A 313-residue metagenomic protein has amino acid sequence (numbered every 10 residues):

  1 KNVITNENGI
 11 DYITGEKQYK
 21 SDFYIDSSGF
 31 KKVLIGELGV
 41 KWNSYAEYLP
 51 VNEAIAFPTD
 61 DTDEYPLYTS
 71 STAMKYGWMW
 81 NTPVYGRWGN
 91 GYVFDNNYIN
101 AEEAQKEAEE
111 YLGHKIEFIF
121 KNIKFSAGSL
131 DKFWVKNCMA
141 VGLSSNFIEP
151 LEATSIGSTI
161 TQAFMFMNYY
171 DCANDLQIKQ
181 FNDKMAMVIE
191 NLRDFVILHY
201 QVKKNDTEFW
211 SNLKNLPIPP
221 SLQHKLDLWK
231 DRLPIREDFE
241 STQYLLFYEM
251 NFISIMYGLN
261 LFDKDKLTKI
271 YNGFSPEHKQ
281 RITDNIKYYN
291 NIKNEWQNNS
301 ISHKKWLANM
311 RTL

Functional and structural regions predicted by a protein language model:
K1-G113, A163: Predominantly flavin-linked oxidoreductase catalytic cores and closely associated redox partners
V3, F23, W78, W134 (+4 more regions): Tryptophan-centric aromatic hotspots in well-structured domains and transmembrane helices
W42, W78-W80, W88, W134 (+4 more regions): A residue-identity detector for tryptophan
Y85, F94-Q201, N205: FAD/FMN-dependent oxidoreductases across multiple families
N168-L313: Long, low-complexity C-terminal extensions of enzymes
